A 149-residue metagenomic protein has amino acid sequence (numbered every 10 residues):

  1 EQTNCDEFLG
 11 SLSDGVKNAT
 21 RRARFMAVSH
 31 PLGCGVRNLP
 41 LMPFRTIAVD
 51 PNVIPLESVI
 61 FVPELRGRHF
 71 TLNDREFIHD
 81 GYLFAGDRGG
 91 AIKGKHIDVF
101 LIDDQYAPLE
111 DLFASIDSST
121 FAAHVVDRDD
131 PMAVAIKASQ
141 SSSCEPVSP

Functional and structural regions predicted by a protein language model:
E1-P149: Solvent-exposed, well-ordered loop and adjacent helix/strand elements within mature globular domains that form
